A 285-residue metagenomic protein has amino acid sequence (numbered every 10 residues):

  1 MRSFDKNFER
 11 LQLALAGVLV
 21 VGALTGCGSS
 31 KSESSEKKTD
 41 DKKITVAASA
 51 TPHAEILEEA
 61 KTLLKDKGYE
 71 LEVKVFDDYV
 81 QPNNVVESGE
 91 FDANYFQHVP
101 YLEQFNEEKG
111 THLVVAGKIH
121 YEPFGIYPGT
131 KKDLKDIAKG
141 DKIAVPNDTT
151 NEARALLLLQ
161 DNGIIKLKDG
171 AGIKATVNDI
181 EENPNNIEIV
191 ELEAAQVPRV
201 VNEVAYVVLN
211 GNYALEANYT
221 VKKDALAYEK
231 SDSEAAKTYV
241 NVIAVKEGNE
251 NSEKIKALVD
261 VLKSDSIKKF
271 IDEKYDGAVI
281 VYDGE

Functional and structural regions predicted by a protein language model:
G22-G26: C-terminal motif of bacterial Sec signal peptides marking the signal peptidase cleavage site
G28-K31: Bacterial signal peptide processing site
K43, A50-K74, Q81, V85: Short, polar/charged alpha-helical segment
V73-N84, G172-R199: Short helix-initiation/N-cap motifs at beta->coil->alpha
Q104-A116, K131, E203, V208 (+1 more regions): Ligand-binding "clamshell"
A116-I165, K268: A conserved helix-loop-strand patch within extracytoplasmic ligand-binding domains of the periplasmic binding
P123-L134, Y239-S252: A bilobed periplasmic-binding-protein/Venus flytrap-type ligand-binding module shared by bacterial periplasmic
A153-Q160, L262-Y282: Periplasmic-binding protein-like
